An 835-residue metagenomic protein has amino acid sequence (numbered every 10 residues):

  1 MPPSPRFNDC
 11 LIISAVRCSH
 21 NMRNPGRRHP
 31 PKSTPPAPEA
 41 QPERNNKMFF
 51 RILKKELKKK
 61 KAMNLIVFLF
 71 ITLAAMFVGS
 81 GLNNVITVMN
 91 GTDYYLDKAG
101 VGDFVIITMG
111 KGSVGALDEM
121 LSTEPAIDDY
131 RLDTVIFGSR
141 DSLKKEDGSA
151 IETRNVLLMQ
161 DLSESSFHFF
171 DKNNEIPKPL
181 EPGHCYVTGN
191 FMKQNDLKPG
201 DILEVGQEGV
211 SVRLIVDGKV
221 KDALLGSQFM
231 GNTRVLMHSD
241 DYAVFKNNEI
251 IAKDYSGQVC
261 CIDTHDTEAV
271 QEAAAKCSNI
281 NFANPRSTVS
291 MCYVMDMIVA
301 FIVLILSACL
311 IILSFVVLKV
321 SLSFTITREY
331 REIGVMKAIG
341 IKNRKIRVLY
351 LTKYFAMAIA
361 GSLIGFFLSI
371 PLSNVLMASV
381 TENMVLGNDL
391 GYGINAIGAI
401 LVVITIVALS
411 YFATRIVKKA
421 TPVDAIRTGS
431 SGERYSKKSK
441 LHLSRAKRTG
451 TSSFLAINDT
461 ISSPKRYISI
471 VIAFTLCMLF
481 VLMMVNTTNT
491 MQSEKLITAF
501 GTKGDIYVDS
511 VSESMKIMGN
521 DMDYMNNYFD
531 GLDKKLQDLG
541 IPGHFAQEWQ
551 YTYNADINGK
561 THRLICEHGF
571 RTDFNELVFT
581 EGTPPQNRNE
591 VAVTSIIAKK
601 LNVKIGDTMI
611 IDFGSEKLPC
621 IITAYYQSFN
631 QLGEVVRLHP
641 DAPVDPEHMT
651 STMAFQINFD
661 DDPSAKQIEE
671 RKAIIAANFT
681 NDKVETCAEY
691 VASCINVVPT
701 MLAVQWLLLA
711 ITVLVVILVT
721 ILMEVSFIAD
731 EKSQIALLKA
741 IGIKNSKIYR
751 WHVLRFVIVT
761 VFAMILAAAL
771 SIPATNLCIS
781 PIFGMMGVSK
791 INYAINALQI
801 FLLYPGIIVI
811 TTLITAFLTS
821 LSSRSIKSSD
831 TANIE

Functional and structural regions predicted by a protein language model:
Q41, K246-A283, T623-Q627, V644-N696: "Rare, low-scoring activations can occur in soluble or secreted enzymes where short amphipathic helices or signal
E43-M76, L351, S436-M478, F727 (+4 more regions): N-terminal Sec/SRP start-transfer signal
I52, K60, V316-A356, L718-V761: Interfacial "coupling" helices/loops that link adjacent transmembrane helices in transporter permeases
K59, M63-V67, L73-V101, S323 (+6 more regions): Alpha-helical transmembrane segments
A62, N84-Y95, L162-S166, E268-I312 (+9 more regions): Peri-transmembrane interface segments
A99, D222-D263, T502, Q586 (+2 more regions): Small-residue transmembrane helix packing/gating motifs
D141-N195, I497-D505, E513-S628, L632: Short beta-strand boundary microenvironments
K319-T325, E329-R331, F355-L386, Y392-K419 (+4 more regions): Small-residue-rich transmembrane alpha-helices
